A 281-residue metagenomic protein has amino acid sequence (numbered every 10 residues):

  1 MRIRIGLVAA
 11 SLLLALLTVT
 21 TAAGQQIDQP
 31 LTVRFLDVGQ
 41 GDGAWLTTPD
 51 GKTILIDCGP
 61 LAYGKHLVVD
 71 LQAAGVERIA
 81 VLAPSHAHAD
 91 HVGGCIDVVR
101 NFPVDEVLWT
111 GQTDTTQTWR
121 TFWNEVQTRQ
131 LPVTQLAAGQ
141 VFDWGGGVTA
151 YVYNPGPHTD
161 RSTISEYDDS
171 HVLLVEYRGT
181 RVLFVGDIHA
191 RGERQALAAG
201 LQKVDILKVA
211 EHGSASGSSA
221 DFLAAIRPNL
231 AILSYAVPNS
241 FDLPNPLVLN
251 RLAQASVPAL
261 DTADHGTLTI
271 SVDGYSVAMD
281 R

Functional and structural regions predicted by a protein language model:
R2-L7, S11, A15-R281: Non-globular, low-confidence helical/coil segments that flank catalytic cores
